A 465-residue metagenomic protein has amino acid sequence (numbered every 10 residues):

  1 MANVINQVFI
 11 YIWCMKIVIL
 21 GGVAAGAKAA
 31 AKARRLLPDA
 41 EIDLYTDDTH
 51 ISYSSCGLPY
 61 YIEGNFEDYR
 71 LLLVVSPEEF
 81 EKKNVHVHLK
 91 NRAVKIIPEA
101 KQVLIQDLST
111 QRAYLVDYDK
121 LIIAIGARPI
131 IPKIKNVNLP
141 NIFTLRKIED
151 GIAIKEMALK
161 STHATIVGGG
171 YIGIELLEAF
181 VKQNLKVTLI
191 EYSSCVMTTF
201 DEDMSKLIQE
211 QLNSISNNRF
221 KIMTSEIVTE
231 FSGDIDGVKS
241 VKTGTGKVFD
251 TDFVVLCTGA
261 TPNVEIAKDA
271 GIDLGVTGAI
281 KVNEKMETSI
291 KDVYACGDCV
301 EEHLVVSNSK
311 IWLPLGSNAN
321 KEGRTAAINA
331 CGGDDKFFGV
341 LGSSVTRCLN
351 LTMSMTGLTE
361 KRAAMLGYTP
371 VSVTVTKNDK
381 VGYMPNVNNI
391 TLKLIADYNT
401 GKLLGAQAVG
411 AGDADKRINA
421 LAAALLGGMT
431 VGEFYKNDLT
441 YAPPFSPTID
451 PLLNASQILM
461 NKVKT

Functional and structural regions predicted by a protein language model:
M15-H86, E178-D203: Beta1-alpha1 glycine-rich phosphate/pyrophosphate-binding loop at the start of Rossmann-like nucleotide-binding domains
K16, L20-A24, K28-D39, D47-D48 (+3 more regions): Flexible, glycine-rich terminal cap/loop adjacent to redox cofactors in electron-transfer oxidoreductases
D39-D43, N84-S109, V116, Q183-E284: A Rossmann-like FAD-binding core segment of flavoenzymes
L72-L73, H163-T165, Y171-E230, L315-N318 (+2 more regions): Rossmann-like dinucleotide-binding cores of NAD(P)H-dependent redox enzymes
V116-G126, D250-G259, G323, G401: Short hydrophobic core segments
I123-Q183, K221, V276-T277, V282-E284: Glycine-rich dinucleotide-binding loop and its adjacent helix/turn
N138-L159, G233, G237-K242, V248-I328 (+2 more regions): FAD-site-proximal beta/loop scaffold in flavoenzymes
V282, C296-L358, S446-V463: A conserved FAD-binding loop/helix module that cradles the flavin
